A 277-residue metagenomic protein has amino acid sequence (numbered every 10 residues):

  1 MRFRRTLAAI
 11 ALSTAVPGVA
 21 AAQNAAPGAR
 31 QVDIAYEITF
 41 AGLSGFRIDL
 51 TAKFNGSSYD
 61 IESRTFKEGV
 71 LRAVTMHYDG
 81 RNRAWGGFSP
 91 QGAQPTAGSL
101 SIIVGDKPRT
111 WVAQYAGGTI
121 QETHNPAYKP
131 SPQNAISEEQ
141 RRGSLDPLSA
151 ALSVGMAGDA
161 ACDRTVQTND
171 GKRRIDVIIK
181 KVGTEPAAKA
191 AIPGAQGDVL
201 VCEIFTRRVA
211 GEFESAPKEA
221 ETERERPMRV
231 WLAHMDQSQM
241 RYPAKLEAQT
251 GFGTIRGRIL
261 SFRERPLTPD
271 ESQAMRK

Functional and structural regions predicted by a protein language model:
M1-F3: N-terminal secretory signal peptides that target proteins for export/translocation
T6-A9, V32: Short hydrophobic "helix-edge" motifs at membrane interfaces and signal-peptide entry regions
A8-P17: Bacterial N-terminal signal peptides
G18-A22: Sec/Tat signal peptide C-region and signal peptidase I cleavage site
Q23-G117, D159-K277: Acidic, serine/threonine-rich low-complexity disordered tracts
G117-K181: A charged, solvent-exposed segment within the mature domains of Sec-exported extracytoplasmic proteins
